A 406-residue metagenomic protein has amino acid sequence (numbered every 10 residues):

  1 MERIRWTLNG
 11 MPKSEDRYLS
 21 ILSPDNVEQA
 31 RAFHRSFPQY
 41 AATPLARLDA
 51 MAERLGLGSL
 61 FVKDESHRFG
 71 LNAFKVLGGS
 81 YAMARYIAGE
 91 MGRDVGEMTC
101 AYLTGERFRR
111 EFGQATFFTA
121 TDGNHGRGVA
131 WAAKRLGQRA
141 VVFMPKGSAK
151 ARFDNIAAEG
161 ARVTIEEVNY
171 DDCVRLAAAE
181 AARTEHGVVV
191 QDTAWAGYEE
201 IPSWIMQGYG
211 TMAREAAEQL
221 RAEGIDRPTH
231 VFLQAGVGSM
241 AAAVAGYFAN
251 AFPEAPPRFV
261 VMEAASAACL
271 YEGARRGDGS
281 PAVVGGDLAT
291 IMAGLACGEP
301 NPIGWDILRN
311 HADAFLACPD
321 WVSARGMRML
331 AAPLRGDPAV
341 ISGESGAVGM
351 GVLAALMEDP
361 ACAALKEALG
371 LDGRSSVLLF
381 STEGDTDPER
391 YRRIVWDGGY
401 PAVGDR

Functional and structural regions predicted by a protein language model:
M1-R406: PLP-dependent amino-acid enzyme catalytic core
